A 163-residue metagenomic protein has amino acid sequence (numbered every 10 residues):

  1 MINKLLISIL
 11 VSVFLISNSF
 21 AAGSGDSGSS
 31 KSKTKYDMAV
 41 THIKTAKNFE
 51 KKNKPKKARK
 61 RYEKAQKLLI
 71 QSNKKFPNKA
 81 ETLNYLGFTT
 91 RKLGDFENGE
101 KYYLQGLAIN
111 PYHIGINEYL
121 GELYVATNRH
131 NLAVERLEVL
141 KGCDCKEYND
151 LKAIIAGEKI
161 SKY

Functional and structural regions predicted by a protein language model:
S24-K33, V134-Y163: Terminal, low-structured helical/coil segments at or just beyond the last alpha-helical repeat
K75, I109, L140-C143: Structural marker of alpha-solenoid helical repeat scaffolds
K79, H113, C145-Y148: Residue-level recognition of tetratricopeptide repeat
